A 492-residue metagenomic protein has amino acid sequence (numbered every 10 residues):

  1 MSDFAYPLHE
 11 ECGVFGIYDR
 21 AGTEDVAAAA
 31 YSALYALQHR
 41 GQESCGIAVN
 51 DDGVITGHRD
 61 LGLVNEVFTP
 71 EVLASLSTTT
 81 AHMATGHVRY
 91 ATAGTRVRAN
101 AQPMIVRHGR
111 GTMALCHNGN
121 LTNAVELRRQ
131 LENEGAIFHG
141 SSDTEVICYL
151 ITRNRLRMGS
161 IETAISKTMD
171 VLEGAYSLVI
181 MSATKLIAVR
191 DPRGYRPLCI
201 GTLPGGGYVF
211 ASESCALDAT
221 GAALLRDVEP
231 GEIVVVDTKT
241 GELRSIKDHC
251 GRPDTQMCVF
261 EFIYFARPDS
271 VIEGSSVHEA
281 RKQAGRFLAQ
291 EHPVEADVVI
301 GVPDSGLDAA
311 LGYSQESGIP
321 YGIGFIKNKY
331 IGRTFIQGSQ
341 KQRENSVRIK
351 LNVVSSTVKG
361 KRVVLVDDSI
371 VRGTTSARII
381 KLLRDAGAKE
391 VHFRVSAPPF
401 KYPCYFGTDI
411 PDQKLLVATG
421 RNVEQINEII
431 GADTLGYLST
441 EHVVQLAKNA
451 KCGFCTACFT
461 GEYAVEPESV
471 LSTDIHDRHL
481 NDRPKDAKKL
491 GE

Functional and structural regions predicted by a protein language model:
M1-P230, V235-T238, E242-A296, V302 (+2 more regions): Conserved short alpha-helical segments that host acidic/polar catalytic motifs at enzyme active sites
T92-A93, N123, I187, Y195-R196 (+7 more regions): Flexible loop/turn segments at secondary-structure boundaries
C116, M181, V189-R190, G201 (+12 more regions): Generic beta-strand/beta-sheet core signal
A136, R157-M158, P293-D297, Q315-G322 (+2 more regions): Secondary-structure transition/capping motifs at alpha-helix termini and the adjoining loop/turn into the next element
G140, E145-C148, Y321-G332, I429-A447: A conserved beta-strand->alpha-helix junction
K167, C215-A216, T220-L224, G231-E232 (+4 more regions): Phosphate/diphosphate-binding loops
M169, T184, G221-D227, K381-E492: PRPP-dependent phosphoribosyltransferase catalytic core
G318-V363, T374, K401-G407: Short, glycine/charge-rich flexible loops or terminal/linker lids adjacent to PRPP-binding catalytic cores
